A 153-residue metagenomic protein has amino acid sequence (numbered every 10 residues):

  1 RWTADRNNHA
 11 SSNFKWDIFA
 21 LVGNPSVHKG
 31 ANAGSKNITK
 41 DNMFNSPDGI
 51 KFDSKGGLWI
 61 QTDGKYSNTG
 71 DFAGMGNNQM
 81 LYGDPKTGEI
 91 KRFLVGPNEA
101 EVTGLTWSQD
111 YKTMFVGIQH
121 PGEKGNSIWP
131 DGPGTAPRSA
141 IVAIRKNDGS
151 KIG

Functional and structural regions predicted by a protein language model:
R1-G153: Sequence/structural signature of beta-propeller domains
